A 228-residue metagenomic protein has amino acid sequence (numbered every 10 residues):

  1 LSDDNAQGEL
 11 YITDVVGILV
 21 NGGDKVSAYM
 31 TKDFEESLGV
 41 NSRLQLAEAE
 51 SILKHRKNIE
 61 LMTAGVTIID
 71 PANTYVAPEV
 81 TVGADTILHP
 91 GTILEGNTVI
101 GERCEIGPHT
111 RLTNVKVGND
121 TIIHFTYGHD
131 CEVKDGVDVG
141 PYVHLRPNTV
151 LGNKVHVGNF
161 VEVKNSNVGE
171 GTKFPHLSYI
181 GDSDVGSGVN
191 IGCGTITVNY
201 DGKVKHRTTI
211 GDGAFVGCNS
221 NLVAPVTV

Functional and structural regions predicted by a protein language model:
L1-K54, I59: Catalytic-core segments of class I nucleotidyltransferases/pyrophosphorylases that form NMP-activated intermediates
D14-L19, R56-E79: Charge-dense polyanion-binding interfaces
D24, A64, C193: Residue-level signal for beta-strand positions within conserved beta-sheet cores that form or flank
E36, A64, I196: Glycine-rich, flexible loop/turn motifs
T67-V228: Structural signal for interior beta-strand "rungs" in well-ordered beta-sheet cores of soluble enzyme domains
